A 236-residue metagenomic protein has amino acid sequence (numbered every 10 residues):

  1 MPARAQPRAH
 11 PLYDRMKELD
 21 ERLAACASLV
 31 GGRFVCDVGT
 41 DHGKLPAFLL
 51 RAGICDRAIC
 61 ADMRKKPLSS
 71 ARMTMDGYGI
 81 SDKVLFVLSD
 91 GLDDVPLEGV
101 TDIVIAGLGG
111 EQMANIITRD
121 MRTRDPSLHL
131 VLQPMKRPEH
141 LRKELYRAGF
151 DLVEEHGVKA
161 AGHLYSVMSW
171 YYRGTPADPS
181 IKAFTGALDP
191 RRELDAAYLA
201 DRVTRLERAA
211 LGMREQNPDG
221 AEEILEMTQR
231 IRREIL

Functional and structural regions predicted by a protein language model:
H10-R33, A47-F48: S-adenosyl-L-methionine
L12-E21, D93-D94, G99, E111-L236: Class I S-adenosyl-L-methionine
G32-D41: Conserved class I S-adenosyl-L-methionine
H42-C55: Conserved SAM-binding loop of SAM-dependent methyltransferases across substrates and taxa, primarily the Class I
A52-I54, D76-S81, T123-D125: Short helix-capping segments at alpha-helix termini
R57-D62: Conserved SAM-binding motif I beta-strand of class I
K66-E98: S-adenosyl-L-methionine
V100-G107: Short SAM/SAH-binding signature in class I
